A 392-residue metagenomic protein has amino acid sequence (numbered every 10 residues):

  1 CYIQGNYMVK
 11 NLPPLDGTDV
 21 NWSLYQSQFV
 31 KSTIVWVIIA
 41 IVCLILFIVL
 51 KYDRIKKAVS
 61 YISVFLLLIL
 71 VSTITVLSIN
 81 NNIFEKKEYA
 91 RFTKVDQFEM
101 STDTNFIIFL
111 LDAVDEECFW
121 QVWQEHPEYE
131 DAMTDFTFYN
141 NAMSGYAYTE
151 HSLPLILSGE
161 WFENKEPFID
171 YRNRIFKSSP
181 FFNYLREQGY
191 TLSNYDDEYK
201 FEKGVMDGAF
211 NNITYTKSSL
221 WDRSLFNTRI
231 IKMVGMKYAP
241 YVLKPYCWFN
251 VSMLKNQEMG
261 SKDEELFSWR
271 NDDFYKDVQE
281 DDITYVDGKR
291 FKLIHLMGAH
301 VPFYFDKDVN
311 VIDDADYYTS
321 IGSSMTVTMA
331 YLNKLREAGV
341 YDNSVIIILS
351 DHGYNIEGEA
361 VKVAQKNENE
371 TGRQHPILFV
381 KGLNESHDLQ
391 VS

Functional and structural regions predicted by a protein language model:
C1-V35, C43-S392: Catalytic domains that recognize anionic headgroups
